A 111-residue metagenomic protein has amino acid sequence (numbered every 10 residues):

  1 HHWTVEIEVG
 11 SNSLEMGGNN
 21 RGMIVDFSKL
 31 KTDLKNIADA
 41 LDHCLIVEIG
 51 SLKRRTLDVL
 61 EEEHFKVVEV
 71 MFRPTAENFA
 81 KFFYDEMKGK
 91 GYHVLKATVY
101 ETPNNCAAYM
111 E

Functional and structural regions predicted by a protein language model:
H1-E111: Charge-rich, low-complexity N-terminal segments
